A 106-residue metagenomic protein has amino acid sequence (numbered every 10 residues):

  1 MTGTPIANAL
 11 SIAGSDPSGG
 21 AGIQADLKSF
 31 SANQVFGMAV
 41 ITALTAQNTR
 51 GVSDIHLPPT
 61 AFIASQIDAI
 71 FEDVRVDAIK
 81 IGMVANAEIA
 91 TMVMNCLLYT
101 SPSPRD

Functional and structural regions predicted by a protein language model:
M1-A78: Small-residue (G/A/S/T)-rich helix-start motifs and N-terminal tracts that mark the onset
A13, G82-V84, R105: Anionic group-transfer/hydrolysis microenvironments
D26, V93, T100: Aromatic/hydrophobic pocket-lining residues that form π-stacking "cages" and hydrophobic walls in ligand
R50-D54, A90, M94, D106: Short amphipathic alpha-helical patches
S65, A69, E88-N95: Alpha-helical scaffolding segments of alpha/beta enzyme cores, especially the outer helices of TIM-barrel or partial
V76-I81, S101: Short beta-strands and strand-loop turn motifs
K80-A90: N-terminal glycine-rich "phosphate-gripper" loop used for MgATP/nucleotide binding and carboxylate activation
Y99-D106: Conserved small/polar residues in nucleotide/adenosyl-binding loops
